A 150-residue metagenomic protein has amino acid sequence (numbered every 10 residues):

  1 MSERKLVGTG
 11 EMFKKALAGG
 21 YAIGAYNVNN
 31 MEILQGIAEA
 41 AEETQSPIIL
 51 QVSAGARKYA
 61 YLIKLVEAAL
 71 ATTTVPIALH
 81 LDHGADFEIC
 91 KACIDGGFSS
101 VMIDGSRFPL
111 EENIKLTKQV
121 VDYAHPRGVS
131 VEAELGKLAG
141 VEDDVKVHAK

Functional and structural regions predicted by a protein language model:
M1-G24: N-terminal amphipathic alpha-helix/helix-capping segment at the start of soluble metabolic enzymes
G10-E11, I33, G55-G96, L135-D143: N-terminal active-site wall of soluble small-molecule enzyme domains
G19-A22, T44-I48, T73-I77, G97-S99 (+1 more regions): Short, well-ordered coil/turn segments that N-cap beta-strands
I23-N27, I48-V52, I77-H83, V101-I103 (+1 more regions): Hydrophobic faces of well-ordered beta-strands that scaffold small-molecule active sites in alpha/beta enzyme cores
A25-A40, H80: N-terminal glycine-rich phosphate/pyrophosphate-binding loops that anchor nucleotide-derived ligands and cofactors
Q35, R57-K64, A85-A92, S106-E132: Active-site-adjacent beta->alpha loops and helix N-cap segments on the catalytic face of soluble alpha/beta enzymes
F108-K115, A139-K150: Active-site glycine- and acidic-residue-rich loops that bind and position anionic ligands or nucleotide-like cofactors
